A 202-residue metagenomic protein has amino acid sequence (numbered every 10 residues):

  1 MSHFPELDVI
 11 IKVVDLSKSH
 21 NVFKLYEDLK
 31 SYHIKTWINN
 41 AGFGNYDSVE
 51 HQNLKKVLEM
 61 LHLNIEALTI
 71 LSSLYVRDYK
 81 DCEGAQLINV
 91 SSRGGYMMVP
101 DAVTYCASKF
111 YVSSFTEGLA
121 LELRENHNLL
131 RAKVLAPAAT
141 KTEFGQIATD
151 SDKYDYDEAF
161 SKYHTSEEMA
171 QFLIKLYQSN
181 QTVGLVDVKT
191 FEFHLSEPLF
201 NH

Functional and structural regions predicted by a protein language model:
K12-K24, L54: The beta1-alpha1 cofactor-binding region of Rossmann-like NAD(H)/NADP(H)-dependent oxidoreductases
N40-N45: Conserved NAD(P)H cofactor-binding loop of Rossmann-fold oxidoreductase domains
S48-V49, K56-L61: Substrate-binding pocket helix/loop in short-chain dehydrogenase/reductase
S72, S108: Active-site helix of classical SDR
S92: Residue(s) in the substrate-gating loop at a strand-loop-helix junction that position the organic substrate next
V99-V103: Active-site loop immediately N-terminal to the catalytic Tyr-X3-Lys motif of short-chain dehydrogenase/reductase
V134-A136, D152-L199: C-terminal helical subdomain
